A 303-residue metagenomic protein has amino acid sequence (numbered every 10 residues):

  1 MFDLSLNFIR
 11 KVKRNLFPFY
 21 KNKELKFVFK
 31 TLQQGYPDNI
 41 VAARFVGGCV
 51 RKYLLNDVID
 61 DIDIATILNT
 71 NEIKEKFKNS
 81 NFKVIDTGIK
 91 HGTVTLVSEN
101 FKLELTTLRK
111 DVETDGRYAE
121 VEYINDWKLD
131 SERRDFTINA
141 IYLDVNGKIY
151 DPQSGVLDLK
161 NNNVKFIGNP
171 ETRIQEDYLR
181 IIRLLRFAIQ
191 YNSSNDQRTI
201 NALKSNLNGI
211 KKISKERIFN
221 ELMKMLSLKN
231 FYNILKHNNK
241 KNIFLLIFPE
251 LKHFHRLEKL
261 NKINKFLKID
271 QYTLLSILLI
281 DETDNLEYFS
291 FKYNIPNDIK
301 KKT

Functional and structural regions predicted by a protein language model:
M1-T303: Catalytic cores of the polymerase beta-like nucleotidyltransferase superfamily and closely associated nucleotide
